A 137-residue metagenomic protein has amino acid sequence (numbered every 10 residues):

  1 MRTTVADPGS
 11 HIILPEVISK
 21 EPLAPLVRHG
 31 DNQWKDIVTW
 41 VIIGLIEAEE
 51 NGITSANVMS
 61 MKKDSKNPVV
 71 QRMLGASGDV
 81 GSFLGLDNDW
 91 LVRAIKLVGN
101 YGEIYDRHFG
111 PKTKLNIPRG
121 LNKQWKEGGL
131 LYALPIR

Functional and structural regions predicted by a protein language model:
M1-I12: A ligand-binding cleft/hinge motif common to bilobed small-molecule-binding domains
L14-D89, G99-G102, K112, K123-R137: Extended ligand-binding regions for polar small-molecule ligands
V92-R93: Eukaryote-biased recognition of long, low-complexity, charge-rich segments
Y105-F109: Eukaryotic extended alpha-helical scaffolding/oligomerization regions that serve as protein-protein assembly interfaces
L115: Extracytoplasmic/periplasmic substrate-binding proteins
